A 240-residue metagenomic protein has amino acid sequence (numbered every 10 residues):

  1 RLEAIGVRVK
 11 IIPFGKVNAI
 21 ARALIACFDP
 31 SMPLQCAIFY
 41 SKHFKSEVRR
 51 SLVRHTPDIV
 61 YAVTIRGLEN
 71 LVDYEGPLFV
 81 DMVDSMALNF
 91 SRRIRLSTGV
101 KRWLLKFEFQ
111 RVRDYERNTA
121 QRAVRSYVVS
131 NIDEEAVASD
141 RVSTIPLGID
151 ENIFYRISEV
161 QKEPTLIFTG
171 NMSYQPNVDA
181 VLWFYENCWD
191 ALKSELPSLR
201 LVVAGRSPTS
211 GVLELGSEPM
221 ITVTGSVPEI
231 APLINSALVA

Functional and structural regions predicted by a protein language model:
R1-I5, A138-S139, L213-S217: Short, aromatic/basic amphipathic alpha-helical patches
R1-R50, R54: A conserved catalytic-core segment of Leloir-type glycosyltransferases
K16-I38, L78-R117, N171: Acceptor-binding helix/loop patch of EC 2.4 sugar-transfer enzymes, predominantly nucleotide-sugar-dependent
V48-G67, G76-F79: Short N-terminal targeting/anchoring amphipathic segment
T64-L68, V129-E135, G205-G211, V227: Short, polar loop motifs at secondary-structure junctions
F79, A87, L105-R156: Donor nucleotide-sugar binding/catalytic pocket of nucleotide-sugar-dependent glycosyltransferases
R117-Q121, S143-S236: Conserved catalytic-core segment of nucleotide-activated headgroup transferases in glycan assembly
V239-A240: Hydrophobic acceptor-binding patch used for acceptor engagement in glycosyltransferases
